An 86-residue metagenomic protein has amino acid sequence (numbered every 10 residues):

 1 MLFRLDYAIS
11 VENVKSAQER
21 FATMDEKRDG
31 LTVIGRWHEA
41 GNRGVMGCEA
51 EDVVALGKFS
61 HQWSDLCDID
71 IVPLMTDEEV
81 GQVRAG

Functional and structural regions predicted by a protein language model:
M1-G86: Conserved, structured core segments of small domains
